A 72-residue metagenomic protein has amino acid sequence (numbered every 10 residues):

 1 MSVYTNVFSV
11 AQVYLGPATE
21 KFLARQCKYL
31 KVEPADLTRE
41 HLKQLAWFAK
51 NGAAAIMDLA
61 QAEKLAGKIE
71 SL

Functional and structural regions predicted by a protein language model:
M1-L30: N-terminal acidic leader/helix
P34-I69: Short, charged early-sequence alpha-helical segments and their helix-coil boundaries
